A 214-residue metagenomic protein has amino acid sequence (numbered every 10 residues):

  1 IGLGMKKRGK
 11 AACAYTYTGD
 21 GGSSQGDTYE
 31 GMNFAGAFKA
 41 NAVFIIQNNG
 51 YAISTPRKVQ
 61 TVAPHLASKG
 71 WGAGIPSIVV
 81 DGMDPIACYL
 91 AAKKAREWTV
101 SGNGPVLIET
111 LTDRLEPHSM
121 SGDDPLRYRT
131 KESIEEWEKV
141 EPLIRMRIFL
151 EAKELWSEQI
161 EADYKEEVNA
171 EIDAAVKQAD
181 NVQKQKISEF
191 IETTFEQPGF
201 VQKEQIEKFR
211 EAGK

Functional and structural regions predicted by a protein language model:
I1-N181: Glycine-rich ThDP/TPP pyrophosphate-binding loop and its adjacent helix/strand module within ThDP-dependent enzymes
N181-K214: C-terminal intrinsically disordered, low-complexity extensions immediately downstream of enzyme catalytic cores
